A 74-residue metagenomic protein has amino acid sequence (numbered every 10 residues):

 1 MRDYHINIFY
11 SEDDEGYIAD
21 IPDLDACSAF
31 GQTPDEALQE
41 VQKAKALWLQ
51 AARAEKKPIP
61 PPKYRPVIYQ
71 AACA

Functional and structural regions predicted by a protein language model:
M1-H5, Q39-A74: Short, charged, surface-exposed hinge/linker loops at domain edges that act as mobile lids or interdomain connectors
N7-F9, F30, A71: Generic structural detector for well-ordered beta-strands
F9-L24: Short aromatic-glycine-(Arg/Gly/Cys) micro-motifs in beta-strand/loop hairpins
E12, C27, A52: Short glycine- and Lys/Arg-enriched binding-loop motifs that mark or flank ligand-binding interfaces
E15, F30, E55: Short glycine-rich loop/turn motifs that provide flexible caps or phosphate-binding loops at active sites
D23-E36: A short, exposed loop/beta-hairpin motif centered on an aromatic-Gly-Thr core
